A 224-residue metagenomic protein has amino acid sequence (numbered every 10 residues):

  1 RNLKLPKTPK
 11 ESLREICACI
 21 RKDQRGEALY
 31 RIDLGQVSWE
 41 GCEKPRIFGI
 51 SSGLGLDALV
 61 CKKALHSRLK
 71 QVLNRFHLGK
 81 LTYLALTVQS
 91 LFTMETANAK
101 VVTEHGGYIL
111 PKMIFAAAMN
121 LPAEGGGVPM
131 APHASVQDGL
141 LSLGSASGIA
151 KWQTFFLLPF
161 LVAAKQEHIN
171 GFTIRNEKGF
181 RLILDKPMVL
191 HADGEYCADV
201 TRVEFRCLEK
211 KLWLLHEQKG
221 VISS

Functional and structural regions predicted by a protein language model:
R1, L59, G127-V128, F155: Short glycine-/acidic-enriched loop or helix-start segments at secondary-structure transitions that form or flank
R1-I114: Catalytic core of DAGKc-family lipid kinases
W39, N120, L184: Residues that line or immediately flank small-molecule/substrate-binding pockets and catalytic motifs
C42, N98, T103-L110, P129-S224: ATP/nucleoside-binding phosphotransfer catalytic cores, i.e., glycine-rich phosphate-binding loops
I47, S51-G53, A123-G125, Q137 (+1 more regions): Short glycine/serine/threonine-biased micro-segments
G53, D57, F115-A131, Y196: Glycine-rich phosphate/pyrophosphate-binding beta-alpha loops
H66-R68, A117, A131-S135: Short, surface-exposed, charged loop/turn segments at secondary-structure junctions
